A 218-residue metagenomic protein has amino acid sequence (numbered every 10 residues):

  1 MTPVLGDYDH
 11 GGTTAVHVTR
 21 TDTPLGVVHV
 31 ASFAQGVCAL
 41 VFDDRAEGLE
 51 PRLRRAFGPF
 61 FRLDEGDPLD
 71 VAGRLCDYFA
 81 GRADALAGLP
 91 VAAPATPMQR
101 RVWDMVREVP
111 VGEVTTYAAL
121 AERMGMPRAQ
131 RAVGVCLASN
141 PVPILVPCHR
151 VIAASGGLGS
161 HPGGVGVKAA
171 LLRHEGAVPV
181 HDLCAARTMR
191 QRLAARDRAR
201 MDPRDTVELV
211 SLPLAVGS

Functional and structural regions predicted by a protein language model:
M1-R128, H174-S218: Basic nucleic-acid-binding alpha-helical/helix-turn surface characteristic of O6-alkylguanine DNA
R128-A170: Short glycine/serine-rich loop segments
